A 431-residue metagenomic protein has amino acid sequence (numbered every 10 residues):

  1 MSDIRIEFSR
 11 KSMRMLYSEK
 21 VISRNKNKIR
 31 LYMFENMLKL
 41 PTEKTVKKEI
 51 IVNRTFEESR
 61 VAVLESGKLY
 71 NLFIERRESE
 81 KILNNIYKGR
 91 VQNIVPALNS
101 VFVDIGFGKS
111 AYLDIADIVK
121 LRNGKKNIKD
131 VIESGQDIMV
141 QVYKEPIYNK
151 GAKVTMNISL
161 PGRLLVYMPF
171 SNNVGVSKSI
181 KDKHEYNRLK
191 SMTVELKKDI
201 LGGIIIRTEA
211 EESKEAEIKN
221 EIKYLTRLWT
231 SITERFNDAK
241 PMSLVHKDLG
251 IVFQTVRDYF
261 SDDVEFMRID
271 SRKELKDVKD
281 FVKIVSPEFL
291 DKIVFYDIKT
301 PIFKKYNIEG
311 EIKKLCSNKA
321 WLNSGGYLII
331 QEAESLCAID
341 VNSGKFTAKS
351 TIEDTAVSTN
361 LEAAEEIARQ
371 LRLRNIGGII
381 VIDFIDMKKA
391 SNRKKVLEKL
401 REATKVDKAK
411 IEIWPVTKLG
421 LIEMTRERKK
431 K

Functional and structural regions predicted by a protein language model:
S2-S79, I86-V91, L98-N99, V131-Y327 (+2 more regions): OB-fold/S1-family RNA-binding modules
E80, D182, I218, E353-V357 (+1 more regions): Flexible, glycine- and charge-enriched loops at secondary-structure boundaries
K81-I94, L361-R372: Conserved interaction-surface patches within small, structured recognition/assembly domains
N93-V95, G106, V119, P146 (+1 more regions): A generic structural motif
N99-V101, E145-M168, L225, S324-K431: Conserved glycine-centered short motifs in functionally critical loops
K109-V119: A short macromolecule-binding patch
R122-G124: A cross-kingdom feature marking solvent-exposed beta-strand/loop segments within repeated, beta-rich binding/scaffold
K126-D130: Alpha-helical membrane-spanning segments of integral membrane proteins, especially the hydrophobic core of TM bundles
